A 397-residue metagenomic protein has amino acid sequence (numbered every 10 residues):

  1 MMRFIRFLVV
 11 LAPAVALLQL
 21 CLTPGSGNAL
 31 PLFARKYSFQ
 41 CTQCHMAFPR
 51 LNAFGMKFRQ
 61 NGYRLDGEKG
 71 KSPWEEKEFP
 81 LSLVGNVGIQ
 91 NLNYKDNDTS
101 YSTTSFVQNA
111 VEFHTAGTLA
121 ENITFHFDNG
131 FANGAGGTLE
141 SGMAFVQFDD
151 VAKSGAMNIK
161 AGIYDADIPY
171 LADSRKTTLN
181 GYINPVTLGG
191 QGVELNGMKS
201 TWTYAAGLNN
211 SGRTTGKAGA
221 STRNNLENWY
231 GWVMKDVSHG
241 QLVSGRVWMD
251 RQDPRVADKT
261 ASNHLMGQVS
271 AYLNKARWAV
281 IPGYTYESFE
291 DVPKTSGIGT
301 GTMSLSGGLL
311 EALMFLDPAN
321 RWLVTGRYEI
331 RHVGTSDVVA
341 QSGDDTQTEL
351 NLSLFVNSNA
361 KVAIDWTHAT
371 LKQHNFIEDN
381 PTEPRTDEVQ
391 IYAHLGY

Functional and structural regions predicted by a protein language model:
M1-A12: Bacterial N-terminal signal peptides that target proteins for export
V15-S26: C-terminal segment of classical bacterial N-terminal signal peptides
L30-Q40: Sequence/structural segment immediately N-terminal to covalent heme-attachment motifs in c-type and related
S38-F48: The canonical Cys-X-X-Cys-His
N52-A53, F79-N91, T99-T214, N225-W229 (+4 more regions): Outer membrane beta-barrel
F54-E68: Short cysteine/histidine-rich metal-coordination sites, predominantly Zn2+-binding motifs
G67-V84: Electron-transfer interface patches adjacent to heme c in soluble/periplasmic c-type cytochromes and di-/multiheme
S100, A144-F148, A152, V237-Y397: Outer-membrane beta-barrel pore domains
